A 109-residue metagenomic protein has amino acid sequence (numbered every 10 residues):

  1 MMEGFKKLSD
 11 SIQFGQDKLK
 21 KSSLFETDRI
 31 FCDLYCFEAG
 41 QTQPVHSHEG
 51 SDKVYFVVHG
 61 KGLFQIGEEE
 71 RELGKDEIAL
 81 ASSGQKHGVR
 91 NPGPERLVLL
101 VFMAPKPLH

Functional and structural regions predicted by a protein language model:
M1-I30, A79: A short, N-terminal "cap"/entry segment at the start of jelly-roll beta-barrel domains of the cupin/DSBH fold
K18, D33-H48: Conserved short histidine dyad/triad with adjacent acidic residue
I30, K61, E69-R71: Well-ordered beta-strand scaffold positions
C36-E38, E49-F64: Short, conserved beta-strand element in jelly-roll/cupin
T42-P44, L63, A79, S83-V89: Histidine-centered metal-chelating micro-motifs
H48-E49, P92: Conserved catalytic-core motifs of eukaryotic protein kinase domains, centered on the activation segment
E69-S83: Short acidic-glycine-tyrosine-enriched beta hairpin
S83-L108: Ligand-binding loop in jelly-roll beta-barrel domains
